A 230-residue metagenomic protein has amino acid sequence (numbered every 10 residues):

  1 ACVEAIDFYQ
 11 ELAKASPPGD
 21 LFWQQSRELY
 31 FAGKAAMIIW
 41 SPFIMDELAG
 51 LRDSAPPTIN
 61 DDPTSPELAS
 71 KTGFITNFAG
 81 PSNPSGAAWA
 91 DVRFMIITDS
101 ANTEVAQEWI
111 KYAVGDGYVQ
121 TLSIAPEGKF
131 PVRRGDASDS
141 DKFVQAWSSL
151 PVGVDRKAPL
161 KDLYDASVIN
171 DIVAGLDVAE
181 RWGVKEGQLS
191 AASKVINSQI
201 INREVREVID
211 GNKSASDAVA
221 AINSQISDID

Functional and structural regions predicted by a protein language model:
A1-D20, P63, E67-F78: Glycine-centered hinge/linker elements that transmit conformational signals in sensory and ligand-binding systems
E4-F8, A101-A113, S214, A218: Short amphipathic alpha-helical coupling segments at ligand-binding clamshell hinges and other catalytic/signaling
P18-A32: Short helix-initiation/N-cap motifs at beta->coil->alpha
W23, W40-M45, V92: Beta->alpha turn/N-cap motifs
S26-Y30, I44-E47, A106: Short, hydrophobic alpha-helical packing/hinge segments within bilobed ligand-binding/sensory domains
R27-Y30, S214-D228: Short, well-structured alpha-helical segments that form the helix of a local strand-helix-strand
A36-S41, E47-L48, T58: Paired acidic/hydrophobic, glycine-rich loop segments that form the ligand-binding mouth/hinge of periplasmic-binding
E47-A49, D53-P56, P66, P81-Q199: C-terminal lobe and pocket-closing loops of periplasmic/extracytoplasmic Venus-flytrap solute-binding proteins
